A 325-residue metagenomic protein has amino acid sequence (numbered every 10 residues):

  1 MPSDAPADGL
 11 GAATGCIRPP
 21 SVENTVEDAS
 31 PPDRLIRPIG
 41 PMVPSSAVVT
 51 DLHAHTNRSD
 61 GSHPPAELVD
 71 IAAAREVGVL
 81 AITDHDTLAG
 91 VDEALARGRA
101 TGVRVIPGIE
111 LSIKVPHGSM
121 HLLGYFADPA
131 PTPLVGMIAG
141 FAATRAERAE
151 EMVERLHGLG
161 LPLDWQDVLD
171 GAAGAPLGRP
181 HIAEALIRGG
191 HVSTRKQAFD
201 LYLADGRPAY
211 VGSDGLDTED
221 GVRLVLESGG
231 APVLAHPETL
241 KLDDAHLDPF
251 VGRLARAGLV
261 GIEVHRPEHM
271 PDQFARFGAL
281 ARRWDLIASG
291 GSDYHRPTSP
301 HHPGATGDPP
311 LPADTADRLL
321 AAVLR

Functional and structural regions predicted by a protein language model:
P2-A5, G9-A12: Ser/Thr/Pro/Gly-rich low-complexity, intrinsically disordered segments
D4, E23, E27, P31-G118 (+5 more regions): An N-terminally biased module of ancient metal coordination in phosphate/nucleic-acid-related enzymes
D33-I39, V43, R97-G252, P310 (+2 more regions): Extended substrate/RNA-proximal surfaces in nucleic-acid metabolism proteins
P271, S292-L324: Catalytic core of soluble alpha/beta enzymes
